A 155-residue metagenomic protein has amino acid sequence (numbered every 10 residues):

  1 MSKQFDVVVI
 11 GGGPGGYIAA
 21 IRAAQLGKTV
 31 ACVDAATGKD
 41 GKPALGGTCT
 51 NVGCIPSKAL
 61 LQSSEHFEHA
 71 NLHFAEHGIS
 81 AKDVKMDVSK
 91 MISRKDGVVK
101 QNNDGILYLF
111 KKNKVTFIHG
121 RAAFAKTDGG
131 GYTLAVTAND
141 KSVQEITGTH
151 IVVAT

Functional and structural regions predicted by a protein language model:
S2-F5, I21-K28, C32-T155: Glycine-rich flavin
S2-G15: Beta1/beta-strand and adjacent pyrophosphate-binding region of the FAD-binding site in flavoprotein oxidoreductases
G13-A19, A23: N-terminal glycine-/charge-rich "phosphate-binding" loop or analogous flexible N-terminal tail
